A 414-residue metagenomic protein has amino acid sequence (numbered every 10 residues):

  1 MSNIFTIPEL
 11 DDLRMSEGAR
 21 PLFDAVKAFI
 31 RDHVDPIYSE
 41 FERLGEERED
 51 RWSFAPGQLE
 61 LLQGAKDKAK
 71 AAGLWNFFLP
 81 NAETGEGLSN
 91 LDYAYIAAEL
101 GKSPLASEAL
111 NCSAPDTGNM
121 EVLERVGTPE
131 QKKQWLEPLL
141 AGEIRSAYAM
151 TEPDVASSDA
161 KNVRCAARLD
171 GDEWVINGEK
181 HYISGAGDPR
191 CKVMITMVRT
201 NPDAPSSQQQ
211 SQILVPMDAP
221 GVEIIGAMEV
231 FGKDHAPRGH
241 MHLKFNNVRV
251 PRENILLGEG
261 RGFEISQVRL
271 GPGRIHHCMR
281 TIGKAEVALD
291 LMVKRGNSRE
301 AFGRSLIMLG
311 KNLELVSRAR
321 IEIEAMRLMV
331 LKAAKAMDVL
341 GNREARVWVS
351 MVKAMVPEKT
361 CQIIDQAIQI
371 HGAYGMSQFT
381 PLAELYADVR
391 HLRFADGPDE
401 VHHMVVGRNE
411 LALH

Functional and structural regions predicted by a protein language model:
M1-P104, S113, V126-Q131, P138-E143 (+4 more regions): Alpha-helical interface subdomain recognition
G85-L88, S157, I224, N254-E259: Cytochrome P450 core scaffold surrounding the K-helix E-X-X-R motif and the conserved "meander" helix-loop region
L110-E130, D159: N-terminal glycine-rich flavin-associated loop
G142-T151: A short, Trp-centered hydrophobic/proline-enriched beta-strand micro-motif
D154-S158, G185-P189, P202-A204, F231-G239: Short Gly/Pro-enriched turn/cap motifs at secondary-structure boundaries
N162, D218-R249: Flexible, small-/acidic-enriched active-site or ligand-binding loops
D172-E173, N177-I225: A short core secondary-structure module
N247-E264: Long, acidic (Asp/Glu-rich), low-complexity accessory segments flanking structured domains
